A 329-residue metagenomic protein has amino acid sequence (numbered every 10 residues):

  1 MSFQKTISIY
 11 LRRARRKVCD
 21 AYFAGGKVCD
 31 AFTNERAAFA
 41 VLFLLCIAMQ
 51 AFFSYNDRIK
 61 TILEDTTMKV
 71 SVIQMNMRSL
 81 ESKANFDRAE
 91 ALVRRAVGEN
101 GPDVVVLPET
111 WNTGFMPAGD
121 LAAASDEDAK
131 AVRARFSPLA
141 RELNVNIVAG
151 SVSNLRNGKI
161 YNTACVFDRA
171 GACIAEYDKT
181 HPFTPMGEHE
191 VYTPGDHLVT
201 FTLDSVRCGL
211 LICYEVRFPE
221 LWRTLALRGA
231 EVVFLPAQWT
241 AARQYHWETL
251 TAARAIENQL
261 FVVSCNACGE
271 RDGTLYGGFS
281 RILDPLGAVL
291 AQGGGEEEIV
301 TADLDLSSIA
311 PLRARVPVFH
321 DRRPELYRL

Functional and structural regions predicted by a protein language model:
D20-A24, D30-A31, E35, A40 (+1 more regions): Short hydrophobic alpha-helical segments enriched in small aliphatic residues
K27, L45-I47, Y55-R58, I62-E64: Short, positively charged and aromatic/hydrophobic N-terminal segments
T67-V72: Extreme N-terminal starter segment of soluble prokaryotic enzymes
S82-K83, E90-E176, T240-N258: Cys-nucleophile CN-hydrolase/nitrilase-fold catalytic domain and related Cys-dependent amidase chemistry that acts on
D128, L155-R228, A242-T249, A253 (+3 more regions): Active-site catalytic loop in hydrolytic enzyme cores
D128-V148, R217-V300: CN hydrolase (nitrilase-like) catalytic-core segments centered on the catalytic cysteine and neighboring Lys/Glu
E176, T200, A267-L329: C-terminal beta-strand edge segments of enzyme domains
